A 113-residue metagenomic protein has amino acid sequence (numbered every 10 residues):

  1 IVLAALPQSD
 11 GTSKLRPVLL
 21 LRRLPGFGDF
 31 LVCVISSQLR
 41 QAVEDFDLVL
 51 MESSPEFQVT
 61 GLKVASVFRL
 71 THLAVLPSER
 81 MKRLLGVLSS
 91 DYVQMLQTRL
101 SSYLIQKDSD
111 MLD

Functional and structural regions predicted by a protein language model:
I1-L6: Short coil-to-beta transition motif at edge beta-strands of beta-rich domains
P7-S9, G61: Short aromatic-glycine motifs in intrinsically disordered, low-complexity regions
D10-L15, L20-S53: Compact nucleic-acid interaction/catalytic patches
P55-D113: C-terminal terminal-subdomain/extension
